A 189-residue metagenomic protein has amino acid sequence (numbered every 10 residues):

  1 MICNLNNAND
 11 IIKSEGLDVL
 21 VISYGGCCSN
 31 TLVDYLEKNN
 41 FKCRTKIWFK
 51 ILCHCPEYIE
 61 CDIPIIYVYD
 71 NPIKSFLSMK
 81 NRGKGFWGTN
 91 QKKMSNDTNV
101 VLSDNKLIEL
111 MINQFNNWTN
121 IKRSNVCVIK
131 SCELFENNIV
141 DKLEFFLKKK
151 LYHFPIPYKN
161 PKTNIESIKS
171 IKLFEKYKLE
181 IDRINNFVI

Functional and structural regions predicted by a protein language model:
M1-C61: PAPS-dependent sulfotransferase catalytic core
M1-E15, V19, T119, F145-I189: PAPS-dependent sulfotransferases, especially Golgi type II membrane carbohydrate sulfotransferases
L20-V21, L32, L36, I66-V68 (+5 more regions): Generic hydrophobic secondary-structure signal
S23, I47-H54, I66, D70 (+2 more regions): Generic low-polarity alpha-helical segments
Y24, Y35, Y58, Y67-Y69 (+3 more regions): Sequence-level detector for tyrosine residue identity
P56-H153, T163-I171: PAPS-dependent sulfotransferase catalytic domain
